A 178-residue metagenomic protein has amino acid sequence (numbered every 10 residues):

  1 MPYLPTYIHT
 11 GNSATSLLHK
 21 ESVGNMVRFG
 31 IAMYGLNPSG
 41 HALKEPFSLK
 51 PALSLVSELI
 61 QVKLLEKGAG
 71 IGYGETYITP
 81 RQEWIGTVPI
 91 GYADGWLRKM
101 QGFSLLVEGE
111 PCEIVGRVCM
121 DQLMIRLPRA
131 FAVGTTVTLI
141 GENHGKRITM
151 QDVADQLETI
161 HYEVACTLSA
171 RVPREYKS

Functional and structural regions predicted by a protein language model:
M1-S178: Active-site anion/phosphate-binding pocket segments in diverse small-molecule metabolic enzymes
